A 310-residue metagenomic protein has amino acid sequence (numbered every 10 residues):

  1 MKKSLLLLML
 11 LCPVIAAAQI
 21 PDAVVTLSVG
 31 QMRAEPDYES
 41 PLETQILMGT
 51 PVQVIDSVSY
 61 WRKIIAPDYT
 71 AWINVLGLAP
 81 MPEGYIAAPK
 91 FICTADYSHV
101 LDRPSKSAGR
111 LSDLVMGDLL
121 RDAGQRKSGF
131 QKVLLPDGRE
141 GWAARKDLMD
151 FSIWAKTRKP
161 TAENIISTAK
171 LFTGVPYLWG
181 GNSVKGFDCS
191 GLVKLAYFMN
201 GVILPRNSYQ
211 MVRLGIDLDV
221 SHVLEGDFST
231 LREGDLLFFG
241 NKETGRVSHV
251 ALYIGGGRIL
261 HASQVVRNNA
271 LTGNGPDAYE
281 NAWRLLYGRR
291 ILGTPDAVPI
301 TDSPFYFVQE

Functional and structural regions predicted by a protein language model:
S4-V14: Sec-dependent N-terminal signal peptides
Q19-P21, D37, T44, T50-S59 (+8 more regions): Boundary regions of SH3-family modules and the immediately adjacent low-complexity/disordered segments in eukaryotic
S28-D37, T94-S105, S208-H222: Short, structured beta-strand/loop micro-motifs enriched in basic residues and often containing a Trp
G49, L114-L120, G234: Loop/turn positions that initiate beta-strands
S105-R110, E225-D227, S248, I254-E310: Aromatic- and glycine-rich peptidoglycan recognition patches
F151-K156, P176-V184, G240, V247: Second-shell loop/turn segments in exported
A169, G181-N200, L204, R246: Active-site nucleophilic cysteine motif
L204-N268, N274: ...with weaker cross-activation on analogous glycine-rich loops/strands in unrelated enzymes
